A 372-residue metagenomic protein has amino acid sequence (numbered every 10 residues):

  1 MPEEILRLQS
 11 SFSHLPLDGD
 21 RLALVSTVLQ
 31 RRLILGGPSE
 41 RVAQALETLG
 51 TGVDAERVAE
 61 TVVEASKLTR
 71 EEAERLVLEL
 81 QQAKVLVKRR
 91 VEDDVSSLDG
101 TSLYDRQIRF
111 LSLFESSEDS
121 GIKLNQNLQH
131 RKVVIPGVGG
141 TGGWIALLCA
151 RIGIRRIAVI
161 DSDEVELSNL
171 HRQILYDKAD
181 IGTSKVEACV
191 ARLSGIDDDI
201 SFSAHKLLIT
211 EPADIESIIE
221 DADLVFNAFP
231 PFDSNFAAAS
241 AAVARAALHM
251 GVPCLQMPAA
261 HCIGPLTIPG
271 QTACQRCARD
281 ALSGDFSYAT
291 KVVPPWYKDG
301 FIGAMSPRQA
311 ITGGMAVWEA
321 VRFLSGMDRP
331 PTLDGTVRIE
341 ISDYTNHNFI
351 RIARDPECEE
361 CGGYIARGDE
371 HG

Functional and structural regions predicted by a protein language model:
P2-L17, L29, L33-G37, E47-G50 (+2 more regions): Glycine-rich phosphate/adenylate-binding loop
D20-L33, E47, E56-V133: N-terminal charged helix/coil linker that caps or initiates catalytic domains
R41-A45: Short alpha-helical "packing" element that flanks the helix-turn-helix/winged-helix DNA-binding module
S120-E164, V317: Glycine-rich adenosine-cofactor-binding loop
I145-A146, C189, V243: Hydrophobic residues within alpha-helices that form the first helical element adjacent to the glycine-rich loop
R156-D197: Glycine-rich phosphate-binding loop and adjoining beta1-alpha1-beta2 segment of Rossmann-like nucleotide-binding folds
E166-L167, P212, G264: Generic structural signal for helix capping and beta-alpha/helix-loop junctions
V186-F236: A structured beta-alpha segment of the ubiquitous adenosine-cofactor-binding alpha/beta core
